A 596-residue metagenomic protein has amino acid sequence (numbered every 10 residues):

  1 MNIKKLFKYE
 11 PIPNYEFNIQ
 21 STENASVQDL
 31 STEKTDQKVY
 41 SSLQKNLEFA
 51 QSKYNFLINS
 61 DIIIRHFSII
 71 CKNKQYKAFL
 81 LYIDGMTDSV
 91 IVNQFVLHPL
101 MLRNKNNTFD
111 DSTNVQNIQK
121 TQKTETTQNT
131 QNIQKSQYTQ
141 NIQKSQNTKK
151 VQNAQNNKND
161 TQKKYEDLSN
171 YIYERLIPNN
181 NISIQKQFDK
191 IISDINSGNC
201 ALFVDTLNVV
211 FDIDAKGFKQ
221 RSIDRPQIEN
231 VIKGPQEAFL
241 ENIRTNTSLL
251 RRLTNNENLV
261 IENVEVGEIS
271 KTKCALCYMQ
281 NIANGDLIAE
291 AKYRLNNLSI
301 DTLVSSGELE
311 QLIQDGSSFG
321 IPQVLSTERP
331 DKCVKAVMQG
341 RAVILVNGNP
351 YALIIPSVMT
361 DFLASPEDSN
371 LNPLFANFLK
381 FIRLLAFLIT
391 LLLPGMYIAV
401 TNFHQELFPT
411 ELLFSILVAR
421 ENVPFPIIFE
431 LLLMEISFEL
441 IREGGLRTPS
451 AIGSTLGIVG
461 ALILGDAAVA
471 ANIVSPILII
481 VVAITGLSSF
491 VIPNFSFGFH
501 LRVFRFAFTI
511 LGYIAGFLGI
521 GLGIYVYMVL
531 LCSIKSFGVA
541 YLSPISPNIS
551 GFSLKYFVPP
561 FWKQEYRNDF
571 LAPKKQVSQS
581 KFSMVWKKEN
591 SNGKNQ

Functional and structural regions predicted by a protein language model:
M1-L392, T410, L530-Q596: Membrane-embedded alpha-helical signal segments
P373, N377, H404, F408 (+1 more regions): Short, contiguous, pocket-lining structural segments that sit at or immediately flank catalytic/ligand-binding sites
F387-L407: Hydrophobic alpha-helical segments embedded in or immediately adjacent to the lipid bilayer of multipass inner-membrane
M396-A399, P409-Q596: Generic detector of multi-pass transmembrane helix bundles and their immediately adjacent loops in polytopic membrane
